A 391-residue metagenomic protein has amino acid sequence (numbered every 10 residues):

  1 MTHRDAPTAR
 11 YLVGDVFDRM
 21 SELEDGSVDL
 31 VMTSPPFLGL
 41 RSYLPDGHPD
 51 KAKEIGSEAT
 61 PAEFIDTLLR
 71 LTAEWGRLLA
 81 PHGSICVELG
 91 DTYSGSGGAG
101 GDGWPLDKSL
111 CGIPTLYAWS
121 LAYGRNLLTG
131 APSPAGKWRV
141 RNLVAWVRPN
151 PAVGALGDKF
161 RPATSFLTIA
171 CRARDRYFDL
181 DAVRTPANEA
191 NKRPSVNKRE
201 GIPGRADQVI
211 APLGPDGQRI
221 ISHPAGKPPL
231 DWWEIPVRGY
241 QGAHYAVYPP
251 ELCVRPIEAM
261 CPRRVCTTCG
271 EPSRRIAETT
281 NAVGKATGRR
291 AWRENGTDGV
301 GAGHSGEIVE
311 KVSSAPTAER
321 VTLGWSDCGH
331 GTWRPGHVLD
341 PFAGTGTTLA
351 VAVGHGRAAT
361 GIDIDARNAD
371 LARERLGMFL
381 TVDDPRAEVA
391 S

Functional and structural regions predicted by a protein language model:
T2-L371, R375, S391: Core catalytic lobe of class I
R373-V389: DNA/chromatin major-groove-contacting recognition/catalytic segments
